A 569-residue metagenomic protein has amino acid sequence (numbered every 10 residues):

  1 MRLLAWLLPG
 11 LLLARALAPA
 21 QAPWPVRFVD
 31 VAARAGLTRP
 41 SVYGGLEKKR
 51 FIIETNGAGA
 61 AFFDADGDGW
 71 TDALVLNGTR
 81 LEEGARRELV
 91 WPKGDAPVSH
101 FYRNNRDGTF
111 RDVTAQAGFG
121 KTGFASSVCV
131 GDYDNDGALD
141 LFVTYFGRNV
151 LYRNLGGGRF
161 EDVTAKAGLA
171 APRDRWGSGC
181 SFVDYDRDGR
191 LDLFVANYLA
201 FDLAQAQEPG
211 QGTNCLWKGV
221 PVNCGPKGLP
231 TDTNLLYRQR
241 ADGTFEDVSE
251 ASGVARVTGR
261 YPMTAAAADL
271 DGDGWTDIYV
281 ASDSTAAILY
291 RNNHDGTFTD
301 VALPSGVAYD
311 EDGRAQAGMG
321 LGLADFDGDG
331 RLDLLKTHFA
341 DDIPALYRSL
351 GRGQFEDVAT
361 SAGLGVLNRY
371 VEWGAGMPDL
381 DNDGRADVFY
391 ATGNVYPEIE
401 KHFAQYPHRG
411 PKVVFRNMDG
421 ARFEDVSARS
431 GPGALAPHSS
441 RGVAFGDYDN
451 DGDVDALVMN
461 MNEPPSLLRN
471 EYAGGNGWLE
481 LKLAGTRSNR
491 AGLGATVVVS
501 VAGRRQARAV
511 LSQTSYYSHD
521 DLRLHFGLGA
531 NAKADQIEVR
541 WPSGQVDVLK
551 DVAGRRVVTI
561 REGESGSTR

Functional and structural regions predicted by a protein language model:
P19-R27, A35, G45, A362 (+2 more regions): Gly/Ser/Thr/Pro-enriched helix-cap/hinge segments flanking short amphipathic alpha-helices
F28-D30, T109-F119, R159-A170, G243-A255 (+3 more regions): Blade-edge beta-strand/turn elements of extracellular beta-propeller and related beta-sheet repeat scaffolds
L37-G59, D95, A117-C129, L169-S181 (+8 more regions): Repeat-based blade/solenoid architectures
N56-G67, R103, F124-L139, R153 (+8 more regions): Beta-propeller blade termini
W70-N77, D136-Y145, L193-N197, D273 (+6 more regions): Hydrophobic beta-strand segments that make up the repeating blades of beta-propeller and related beta-repeat
L76-G94, N197-L229, Y390-P407: Short, conserved, GDST-rich strand-edge loop motifs in beta-rich repeat architectures
P97-N104, T233-R240, R291, R348 (+1 more regions): Beta-propeller blade signature
V113-Y133, A138, T144-Y185, V195-K227 (+2 more regions): Asp-box/WD-like beta-propeller blade repeats and closely related beta-sheet repeat scaffolds
